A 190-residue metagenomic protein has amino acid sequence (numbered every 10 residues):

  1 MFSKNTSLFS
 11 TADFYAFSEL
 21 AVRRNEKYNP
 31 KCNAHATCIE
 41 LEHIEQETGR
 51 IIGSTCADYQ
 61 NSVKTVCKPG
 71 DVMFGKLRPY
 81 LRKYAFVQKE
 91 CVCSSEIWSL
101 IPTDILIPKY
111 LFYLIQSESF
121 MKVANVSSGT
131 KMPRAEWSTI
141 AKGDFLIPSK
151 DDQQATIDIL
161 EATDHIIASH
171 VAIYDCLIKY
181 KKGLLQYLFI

Functional and structural regions predicted by a protein language model:
M1-P30, K150, I173, K179: Non-catalytic DNA-recognition/assembly elements of restriction-modification systems
K4-L8, F145-P148, D152-L177, G183-I190: A structural feature that tracks compact, well-ordered secondary-structure segments with a strong bias toward
S18-N29, A34-P69, Q88: Sequence-specific dsDNA recognition surfaces
T37-T55, V72-W98, K109-Y113, M121-V126: Short, ligand-facing micro-motifs at secondary-structure edges
C67, V72-M73, L160: Generic structural signal for buried aliphatic residues
L77, C91-W98, S128-D151: A short glycine-rich beta-alpha junction/loop motif
P102-I107: Ligand-binding loop in jelly-roll beta-barrel domains
